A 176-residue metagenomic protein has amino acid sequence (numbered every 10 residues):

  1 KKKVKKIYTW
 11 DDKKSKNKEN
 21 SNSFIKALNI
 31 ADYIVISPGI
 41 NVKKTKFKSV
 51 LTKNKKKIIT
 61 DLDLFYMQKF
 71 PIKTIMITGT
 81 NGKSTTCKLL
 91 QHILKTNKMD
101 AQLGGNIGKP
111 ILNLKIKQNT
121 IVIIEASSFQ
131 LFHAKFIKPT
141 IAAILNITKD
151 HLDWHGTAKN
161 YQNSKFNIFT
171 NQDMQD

Functional and structural regions predicted by a protein language model:
K2-N17: NAD(P)-binding Rossmann-fold cofactor-contacting core
K6-I7, E19, L51, M174: Extended hydrophobic/Leu-rich segments
W10, Y33-V35: A noncatalytic interaction/capping subdomain that flanks phosphate/NTP-handling catalytic cores
K13-K18, N41-T45: Short, charged/polar "capping" segments at the starts of alpha-helices and the immediately preceding loops
S15-N29: Glycine-rich, highly charged phosphate/nucleotide-binding loops
I25-A31, P38, V42-D176: Phosphate-binding loop of NTP-binding sites
